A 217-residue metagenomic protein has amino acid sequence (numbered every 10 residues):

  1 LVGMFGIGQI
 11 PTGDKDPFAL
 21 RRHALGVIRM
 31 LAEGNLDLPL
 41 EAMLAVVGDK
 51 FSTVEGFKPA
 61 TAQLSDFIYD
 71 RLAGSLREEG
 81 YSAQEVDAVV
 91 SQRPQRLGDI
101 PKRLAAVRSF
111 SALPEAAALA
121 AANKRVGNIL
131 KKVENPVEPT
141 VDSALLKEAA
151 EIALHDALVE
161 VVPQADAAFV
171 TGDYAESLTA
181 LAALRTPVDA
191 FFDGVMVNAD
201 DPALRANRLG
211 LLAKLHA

Functional and structural regions predicted by a protein language model:
L1-A217: Amphipathic alpha-helical "coupling" segments that flank catalytic cores
